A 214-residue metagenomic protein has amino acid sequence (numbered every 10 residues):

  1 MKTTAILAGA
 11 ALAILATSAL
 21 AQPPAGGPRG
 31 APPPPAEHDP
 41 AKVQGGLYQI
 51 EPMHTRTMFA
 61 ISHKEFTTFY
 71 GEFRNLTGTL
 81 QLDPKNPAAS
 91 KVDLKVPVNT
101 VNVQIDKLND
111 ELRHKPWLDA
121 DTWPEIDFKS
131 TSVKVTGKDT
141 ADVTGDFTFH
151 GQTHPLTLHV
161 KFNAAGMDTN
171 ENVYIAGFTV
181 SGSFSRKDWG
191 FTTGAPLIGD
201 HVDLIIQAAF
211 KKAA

Functional and structural regions predicted by a protein language model:
M1-G9: Bacterial N-terminal signal peptides that target proteins for export
A11, A16-S18: N-terminal signal peptide c-region/cleavage motif recognized by signal peptidases
L20-A214: Low-complexity, acidic/polar, glycine-enriched regions of mature
